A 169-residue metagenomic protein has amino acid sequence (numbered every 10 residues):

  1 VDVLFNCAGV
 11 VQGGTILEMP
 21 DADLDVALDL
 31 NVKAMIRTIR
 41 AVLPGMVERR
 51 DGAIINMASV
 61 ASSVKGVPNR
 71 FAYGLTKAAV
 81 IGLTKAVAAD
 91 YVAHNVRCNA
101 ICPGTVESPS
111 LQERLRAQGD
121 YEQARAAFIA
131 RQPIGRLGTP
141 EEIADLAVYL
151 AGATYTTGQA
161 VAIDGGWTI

Functional and structural regions predicted by a protein language model:
T15-I16, D23-L28, I54, F128: Substrate-binding pocket helix/loop in short-chain dehydrogenase/reductase
I39, T76, T84: Active-site helix of classical SDR
P44, A89-A93: Alpha-helical segment proximal to the catalytic Tyr-Lys
S59: Residue(s) in the substrate-gating loop at a strand-loop-helix junction that position the organic substrate next
V92, R97, T157-G158: Short, small/polar-rich loop/turn modules that mediate ligand/substrate recognition or access, typified
P103-E113: Short, flexible catalytic-loop segment of classical short-chain dehydrogenase/reductase
R136-I163, T168: C-terminal substrate-recognition "lid" of short-chain dehydrogenase/reductases
